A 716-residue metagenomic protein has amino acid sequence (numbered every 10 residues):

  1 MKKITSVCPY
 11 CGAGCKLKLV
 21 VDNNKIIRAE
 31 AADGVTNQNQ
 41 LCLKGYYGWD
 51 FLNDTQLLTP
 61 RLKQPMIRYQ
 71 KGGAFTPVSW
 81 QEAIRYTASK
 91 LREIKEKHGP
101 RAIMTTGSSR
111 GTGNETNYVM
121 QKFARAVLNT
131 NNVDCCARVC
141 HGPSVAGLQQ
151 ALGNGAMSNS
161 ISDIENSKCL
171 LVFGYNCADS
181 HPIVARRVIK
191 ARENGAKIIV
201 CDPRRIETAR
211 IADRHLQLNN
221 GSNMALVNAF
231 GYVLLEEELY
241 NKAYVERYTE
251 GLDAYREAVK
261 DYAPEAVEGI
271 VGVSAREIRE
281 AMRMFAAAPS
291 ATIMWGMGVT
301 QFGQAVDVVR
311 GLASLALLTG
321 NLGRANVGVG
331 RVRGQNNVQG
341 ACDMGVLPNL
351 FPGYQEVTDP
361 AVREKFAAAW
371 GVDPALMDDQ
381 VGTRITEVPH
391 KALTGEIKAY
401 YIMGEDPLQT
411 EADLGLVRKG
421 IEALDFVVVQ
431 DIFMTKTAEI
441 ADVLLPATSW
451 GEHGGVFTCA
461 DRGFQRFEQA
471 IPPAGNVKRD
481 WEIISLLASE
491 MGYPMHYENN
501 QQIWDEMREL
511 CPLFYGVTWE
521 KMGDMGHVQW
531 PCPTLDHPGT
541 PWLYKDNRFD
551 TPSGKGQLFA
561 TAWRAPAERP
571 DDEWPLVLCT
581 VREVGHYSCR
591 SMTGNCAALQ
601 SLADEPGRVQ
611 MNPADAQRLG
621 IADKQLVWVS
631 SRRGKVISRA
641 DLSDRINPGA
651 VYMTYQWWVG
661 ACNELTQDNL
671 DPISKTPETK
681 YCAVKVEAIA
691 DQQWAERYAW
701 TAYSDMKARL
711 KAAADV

Functional and structural regions predicted by a protein language model:
M1-L239, G251, D261, A266 (+5 more regions): N-terminal export/assembly segments and adjacent metallocofactor-ligating motifs of anaerobic energy-metabolism
Q70-P77, L239-A275, P352-M377, A470-W542 (+4 more regions): N-terminal leader/propeptide and maturation segments of large enzyme subunits in energy/redox metabolism and hydrolases
I161, G451-P473, I483-G492: Glycine/threonine-rich phosphate-binding loop and adjacent beta-strand/alpha-helix elements that clamp
C177-R186, D406-L416, G455-T458: Glycine/threonine-rich flexible loop motifs
R204-E207, I432-E468: Flexible glycine/proline-rich, aromatic-decorated loop/lid segments
A286-H390, L535-P538, N547-P552, Q557: A glycine-rich, hydrophobic/aromatic-adjacent loop/helix-cap motif
V332, Q339-P348, W504-A598: Long, low-complexity segments enriched in small/aliphatic residues
A474-N476, D480-V528, C589, G594-Q610 (+1 more regions): Long, contiguous, secondary-structure-rich segments that constitute the structural scaffold of globular domains
